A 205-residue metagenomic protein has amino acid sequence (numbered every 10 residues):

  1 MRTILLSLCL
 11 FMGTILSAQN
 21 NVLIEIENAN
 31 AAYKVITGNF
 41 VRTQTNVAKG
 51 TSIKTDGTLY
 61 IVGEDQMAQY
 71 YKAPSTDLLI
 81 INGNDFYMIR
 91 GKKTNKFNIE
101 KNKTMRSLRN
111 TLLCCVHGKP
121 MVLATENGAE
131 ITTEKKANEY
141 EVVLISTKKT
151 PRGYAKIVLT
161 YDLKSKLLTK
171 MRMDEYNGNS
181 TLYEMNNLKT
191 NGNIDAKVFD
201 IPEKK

Functional and structural regions predicted by a protein language model:
T3-T14: Sec-dependent N-terminal signal peptides
L16-N20: Boundary at the C-terminal end of the N-terminal hydrophobic targeting segment
N21-E25, A31-V35, N39, Q44 (+3 more regions): Flexible, processing/modification-adjacent segments and terminal tails in exported/periplasmic/extracellular proteins
R42, Y71, R90-K92, R172-E175: Beta-turn initiation residues at beta-strand->coil junctions
K49-I53, G57-L59: Beta-propeller and related beta-repeat scaffolds in trafficking/envelope systems
T58-N110, T181: An acidic-aromatic
V122-K205: Gly/Pro-enriched, hydrophobic low-complexity segments that function as extracytoplasmic propeptides/linkers
